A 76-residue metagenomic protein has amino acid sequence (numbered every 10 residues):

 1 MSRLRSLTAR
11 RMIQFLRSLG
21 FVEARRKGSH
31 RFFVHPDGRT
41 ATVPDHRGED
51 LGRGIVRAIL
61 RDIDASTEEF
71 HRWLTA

Functional and structural regions predicted by a protein language model:
M1-K27, F32-H35: N-terminal first-folded block
L7, R39-A41, S66: Intrinsically disordered/low-complexity terminal segments and short unstructured peptides
R10, G48-A76: C-terminal structural segments of small proteins and small subunits
V22-G54: A short, structured beta-strand/loop element
